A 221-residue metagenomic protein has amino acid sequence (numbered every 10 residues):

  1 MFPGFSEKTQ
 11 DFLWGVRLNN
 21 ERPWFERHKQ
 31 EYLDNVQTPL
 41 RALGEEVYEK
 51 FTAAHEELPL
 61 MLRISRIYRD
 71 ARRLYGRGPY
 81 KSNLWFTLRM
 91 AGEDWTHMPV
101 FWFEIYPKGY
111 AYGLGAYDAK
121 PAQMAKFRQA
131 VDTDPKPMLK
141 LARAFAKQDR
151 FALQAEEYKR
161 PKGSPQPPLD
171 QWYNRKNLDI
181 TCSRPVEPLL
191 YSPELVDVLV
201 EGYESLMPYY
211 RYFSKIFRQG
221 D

Functional and structural regions predicted by a protein language model:
M1-G15, G44, K136, F151-D221: Long, solvent-exposed, polar/charged low-complexity segments
W14-I67: Active-site acidic/histidine clusters and adjacent loop/turn architecture that either coordinate catalytic ions
K29-V36, A116, K126-V131, Y191 (+1 more regions): Short histidine-centered catalytic/ligand-binding loop motif
V47-L58, F145, Y212-D221: Surface-exposed helix-capping loop/turn segments at secondary-structure junctions
A53-Y80, L84, D149-K162: A short, surface-exposed loop/turn module that caps and links secondary-structure elements
R69, L88-M90, C182-R184: Pocket-edge structural micro-motifs
R72-D132: Aromatic- and glycine-enriched beta-alpha-beta binding-site module
I105-P167: Compact, glycine/acidic-enriched structural inserts
